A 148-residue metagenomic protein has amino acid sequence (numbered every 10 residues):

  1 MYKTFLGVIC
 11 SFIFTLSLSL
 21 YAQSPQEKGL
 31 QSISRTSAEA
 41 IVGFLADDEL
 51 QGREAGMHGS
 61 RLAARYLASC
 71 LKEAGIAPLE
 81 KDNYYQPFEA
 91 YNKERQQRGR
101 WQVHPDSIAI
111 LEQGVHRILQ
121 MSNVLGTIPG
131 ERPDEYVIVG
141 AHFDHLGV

Functional and structural regions predicted by a protein language model:
M1-G7: Positively charged n-region of N-terminal signal peptides that target proteins for export
Y2, F12-F14, I118, E131: A generic structural signal for short, solvent-exposed coil/turn residues that cap or connect secondary-structure
G7-S19: Bacterial N-terminal signal peptides
L16-K28: Bacterial Sec-dependent signal peptides at the C-terminal "C-region" and cleavage site
P25-E27, S32-H58, A74-Y84, D144: N-terminal capping segment at the start of a domain
L45, L71, G114-G147: Acidic/His- and Gly-rich active-site-bordering loop/insert found across diverse amide/peptide-bond hydrolases
R53-T127: A non-catalytic alpha/beta surface segment that caps or lines the substrate-entry region of metallo-dependent hydrolase
